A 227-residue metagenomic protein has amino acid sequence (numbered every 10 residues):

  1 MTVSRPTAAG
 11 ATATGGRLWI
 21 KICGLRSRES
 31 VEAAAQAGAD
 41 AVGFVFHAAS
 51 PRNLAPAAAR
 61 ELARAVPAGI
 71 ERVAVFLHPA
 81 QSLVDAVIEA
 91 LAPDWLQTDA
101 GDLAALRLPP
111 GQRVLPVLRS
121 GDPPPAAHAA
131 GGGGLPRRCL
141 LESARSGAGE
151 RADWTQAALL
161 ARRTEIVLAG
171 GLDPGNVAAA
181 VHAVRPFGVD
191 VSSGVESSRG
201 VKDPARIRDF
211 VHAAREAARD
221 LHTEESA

Functional and structural regions predicted by a protein language model:
M1-A227: Conserved N-terminal beta1-alpha1 strand-loop-helix module at the mouth
